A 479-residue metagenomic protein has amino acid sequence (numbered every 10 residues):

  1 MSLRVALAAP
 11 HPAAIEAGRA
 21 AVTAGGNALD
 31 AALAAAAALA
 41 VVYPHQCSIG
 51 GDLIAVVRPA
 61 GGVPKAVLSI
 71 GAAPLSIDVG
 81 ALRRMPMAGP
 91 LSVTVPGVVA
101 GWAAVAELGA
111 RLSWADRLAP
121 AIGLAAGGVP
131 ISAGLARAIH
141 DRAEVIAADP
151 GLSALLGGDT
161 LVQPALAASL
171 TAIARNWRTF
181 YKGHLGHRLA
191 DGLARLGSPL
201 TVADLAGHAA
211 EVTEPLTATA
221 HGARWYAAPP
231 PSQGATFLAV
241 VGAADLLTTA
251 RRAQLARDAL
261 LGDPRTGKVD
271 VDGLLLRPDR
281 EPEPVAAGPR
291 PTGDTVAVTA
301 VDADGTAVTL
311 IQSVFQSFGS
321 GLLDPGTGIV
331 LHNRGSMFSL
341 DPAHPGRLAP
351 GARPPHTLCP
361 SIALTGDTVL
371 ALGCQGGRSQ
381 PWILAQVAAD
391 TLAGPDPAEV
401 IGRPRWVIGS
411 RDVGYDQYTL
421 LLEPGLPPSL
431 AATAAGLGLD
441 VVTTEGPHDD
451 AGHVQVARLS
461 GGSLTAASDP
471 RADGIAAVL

Functional and structural regions predicted by a protein language model:
M1-N176, F180-K182, H187-H221, W225 (+3 more regions): Noncatalytic scaffold domains of N-terminal-nucleophile
V41-R58, V63-A66, P199-T201, T306-L370 (+3 more regions): Active-site rim segments in enzyme catalytic domains, especially the processed small/beta chain of N-terminal
C47, G51-P59, V296-V301, P360-A363 (+2 more regions): Short beta-strand scaffold segments in enzyme catalytic cores
A66-S69, A223-P230, T236-V241, T299-A300 (+4 more regions): Short, well-ordered beta-strand elements
A81-R84, T171, L216-D272: Internal alpha/beta scaffold segment
V212, T292-T295, H356-L358: Short, small/polar residue-rich loop motifs at catalytic or cofactor-binding pockets
D245-S313, T327, R334: Internal maturation/activation junctions in enzymes
A256-A259, D263-T266, D304, A352 (+2 more regions): Extended C-terminal subregions enriched in glycine
